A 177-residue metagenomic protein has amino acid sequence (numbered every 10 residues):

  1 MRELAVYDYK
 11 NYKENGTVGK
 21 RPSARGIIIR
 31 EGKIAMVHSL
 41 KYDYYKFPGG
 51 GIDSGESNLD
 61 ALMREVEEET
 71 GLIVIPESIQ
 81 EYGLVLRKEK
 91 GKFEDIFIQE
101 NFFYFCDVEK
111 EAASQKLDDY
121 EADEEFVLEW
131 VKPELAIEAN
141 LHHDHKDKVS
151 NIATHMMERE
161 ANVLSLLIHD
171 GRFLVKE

Functional and structural regions predicted by a protein language model:
M1-R25, E31: Acidic, metal-coordinating catalytic segment for phosphate/diphosphate chemistry, firing primarily on the Nudix
V18-K20, E94-E100, Y120-E125: A generic structural micro-feature
I29-E69, I73: Conserved Nudix-box catalytic region and its N-terminal flanking loop in Nudix hydrolases and closely related
I73-G83: A short coil-to-beta-strand element that immediately follows conserved catalytic motifs
R87-Q115, E129: Active-site-adjacent beta-strand/loop module that shapes the phosphate/pyrophosphate-binding cleft
A113-Q115, D119-E177: Nudix hydrolase/Nudix homology domain
